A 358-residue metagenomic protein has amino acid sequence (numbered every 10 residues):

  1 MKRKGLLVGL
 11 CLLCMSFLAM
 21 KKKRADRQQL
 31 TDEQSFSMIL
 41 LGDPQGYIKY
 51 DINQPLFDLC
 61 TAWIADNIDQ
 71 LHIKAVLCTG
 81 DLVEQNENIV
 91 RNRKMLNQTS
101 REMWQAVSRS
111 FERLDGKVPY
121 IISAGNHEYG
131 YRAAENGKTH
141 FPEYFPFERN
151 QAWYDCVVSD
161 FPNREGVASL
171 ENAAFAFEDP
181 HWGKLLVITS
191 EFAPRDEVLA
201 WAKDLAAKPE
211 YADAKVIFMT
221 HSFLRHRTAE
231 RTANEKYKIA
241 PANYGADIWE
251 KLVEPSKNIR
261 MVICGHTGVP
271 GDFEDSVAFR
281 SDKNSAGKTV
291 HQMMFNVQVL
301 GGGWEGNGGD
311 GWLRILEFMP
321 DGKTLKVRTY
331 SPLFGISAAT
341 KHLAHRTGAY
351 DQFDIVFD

Functional and structural regions predicted by a protein language model:
K21-T99: N-terminal active-site segment of His-dependent metallophosphoesterases
D32, E305-D358: A short C-terminal boundary segment appended to hydrolase-like catalytic domains
S35-I48, A176, G183-A193, M219 (+2 more regions): Active-site-proximal beta-strand elements of phosphoester/diester hydrolases
L40-G42, K74-D81, Y120-G125, S190 (+3 more regions): Active-site neighborhood of phospho(di)ester-bond hydrolases with catalytic His/Asp-centered motifs
Y47-K49, E84-N86, A124-A133, L170-A173 (+5 more regions): Active-site environment of divalent metal-dependent phosphoester hydrolases
N88-A200, E210-Y211, D272-M294, R314-I315 (+1 more regions): Extended active-site neighborhood of metal-dependent phosphoesterases/phosphodiesterases
M95-S100, E197-A200, P209-R260: Active-site-proximal segments of metal-dependent phosphoesterases and phosphodiesterases across multiple
A240-P320: Conserved beta-sheet core of the metallophosphoesterase superfamily
